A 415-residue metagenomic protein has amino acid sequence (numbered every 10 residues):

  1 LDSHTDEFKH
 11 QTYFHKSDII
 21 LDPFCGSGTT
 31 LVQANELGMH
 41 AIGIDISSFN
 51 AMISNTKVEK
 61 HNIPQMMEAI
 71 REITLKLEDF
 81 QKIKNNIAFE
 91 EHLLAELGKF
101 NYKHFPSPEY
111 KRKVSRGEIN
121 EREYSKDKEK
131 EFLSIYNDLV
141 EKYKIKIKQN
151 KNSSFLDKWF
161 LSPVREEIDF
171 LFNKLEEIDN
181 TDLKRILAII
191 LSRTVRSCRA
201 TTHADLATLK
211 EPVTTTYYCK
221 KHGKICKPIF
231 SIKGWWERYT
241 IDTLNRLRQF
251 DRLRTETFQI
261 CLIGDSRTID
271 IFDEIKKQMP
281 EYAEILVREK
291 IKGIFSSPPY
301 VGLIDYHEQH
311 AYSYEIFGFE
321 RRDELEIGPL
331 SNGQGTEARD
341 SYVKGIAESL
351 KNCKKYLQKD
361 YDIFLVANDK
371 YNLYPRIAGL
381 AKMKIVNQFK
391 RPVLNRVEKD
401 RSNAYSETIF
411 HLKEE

Functional and structural regions predicted by a protein language model:
S3-K82, T216-I269, G293-R322, D360 (+3 more regions): Conserved S-adenosyl-L-methionine
D18, I44, T181-I186, L365: Short, solvent-exposed positions on alpha-helices
M52-P163, E167, K174, F319-N332: Conserved phosphoryl-transfer catalytic core
L133-I294, V301: SAM-dependent nucleic-acid methyltransferase catalytic core
N152-W159, T336-Y342, I363-N372: Acceptor-substrate binding/catalytic loop of class I
I269-I294, P299-K359: SAM-dependent methyltransferase catalytic-core segment centered on the flexible catalytic loop and adjoining short
S349-N352, Y356-I363, Y371-K384: Short, electropositive alpha-helical surface patch
N368-E415: Class I S-adenosyl-L-methionine
